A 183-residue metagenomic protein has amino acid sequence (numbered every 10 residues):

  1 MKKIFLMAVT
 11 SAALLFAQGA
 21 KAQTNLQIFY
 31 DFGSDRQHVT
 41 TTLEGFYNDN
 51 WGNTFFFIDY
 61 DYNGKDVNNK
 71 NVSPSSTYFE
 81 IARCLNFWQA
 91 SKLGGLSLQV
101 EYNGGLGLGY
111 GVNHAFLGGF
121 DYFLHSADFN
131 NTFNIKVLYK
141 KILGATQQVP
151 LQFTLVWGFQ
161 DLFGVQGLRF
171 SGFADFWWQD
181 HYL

Functional and structural regions predicted by a protein language model:
M1-A8: Bacterial N-terminal signal peptides that target proteins for export
A8-L15: Bacterial N-terminal signal peptides
L15-A22: Sec/Tat signal peptide C-region and signal peptidase I cleavage site
T24-F57, D61-P74: Start-of-domain marker
L26-I28, Q37, G64-V156: Outer-membrane pore/translocation modules
L43-G45, T54-Y60, I81-R83, F120 (+2 more regions): Membrane-embedded beta-strands that build the outer-membrane beta-barrel scaffold
N50-G52, W88-A90, H125-D128, Q160-Q166: Outer-membrane beta-barrel channels and translocator barrels
L138-L183: Outer-membrane beta-barrel transmembrane domain signature
